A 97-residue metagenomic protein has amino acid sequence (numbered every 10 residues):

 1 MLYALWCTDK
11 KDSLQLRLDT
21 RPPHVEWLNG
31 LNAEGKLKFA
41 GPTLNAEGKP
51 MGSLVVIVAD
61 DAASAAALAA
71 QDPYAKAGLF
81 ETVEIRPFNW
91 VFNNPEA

Functional and structural regions predicted by a protein language model:
M1-A97: Conserved, structured core segments of small domains
